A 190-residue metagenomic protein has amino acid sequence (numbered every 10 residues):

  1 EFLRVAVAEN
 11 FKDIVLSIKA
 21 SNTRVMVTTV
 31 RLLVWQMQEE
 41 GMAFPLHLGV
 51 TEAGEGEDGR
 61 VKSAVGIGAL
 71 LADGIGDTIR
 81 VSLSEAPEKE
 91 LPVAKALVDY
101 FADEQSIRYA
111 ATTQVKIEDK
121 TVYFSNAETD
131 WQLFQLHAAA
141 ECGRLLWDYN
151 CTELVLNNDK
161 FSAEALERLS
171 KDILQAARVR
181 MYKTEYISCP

Functional and structural regions predicted by a protein language model:
E1-P190: Catalytic alpha/beta core domains of metabolic enzymes, predominantly
